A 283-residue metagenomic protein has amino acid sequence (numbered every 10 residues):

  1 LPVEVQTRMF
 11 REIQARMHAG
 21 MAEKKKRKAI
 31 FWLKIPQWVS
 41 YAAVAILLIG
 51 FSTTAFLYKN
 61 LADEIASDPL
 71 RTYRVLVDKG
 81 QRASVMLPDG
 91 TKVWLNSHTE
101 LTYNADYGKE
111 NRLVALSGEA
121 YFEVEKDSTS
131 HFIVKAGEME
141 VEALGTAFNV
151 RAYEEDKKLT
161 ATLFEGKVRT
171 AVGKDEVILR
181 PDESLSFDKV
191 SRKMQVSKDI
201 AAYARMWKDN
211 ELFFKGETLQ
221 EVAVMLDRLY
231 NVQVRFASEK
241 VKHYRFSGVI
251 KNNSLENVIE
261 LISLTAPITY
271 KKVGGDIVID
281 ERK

Functional and structural regions predicted by a protein language model:
L1-P36: Positively biased amphipathic helices and basic secretion/translocation or surface-docking motifs that either flank
A22-Y41, I46-K283: A residue-level detector for the "anchor" residue at the start of short, highly conserved motifs
